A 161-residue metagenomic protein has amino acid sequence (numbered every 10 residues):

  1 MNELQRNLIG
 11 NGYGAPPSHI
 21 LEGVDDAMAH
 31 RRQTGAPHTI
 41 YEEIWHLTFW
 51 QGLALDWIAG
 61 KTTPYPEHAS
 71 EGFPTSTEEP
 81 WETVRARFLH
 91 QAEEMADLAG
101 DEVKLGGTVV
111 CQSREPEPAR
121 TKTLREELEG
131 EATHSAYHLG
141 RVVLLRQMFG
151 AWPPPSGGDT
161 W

Functional and structural regions predicted by a protein language model:
N2-Q5, E79: A ubiquitous short alpha-helical element
L4-L21, D26-E71, Q112-W161: Short, contiguous alpha-helical
T75-E115, T123-A136: Acidic/histidine-rich alpha-helical segments that form the ligand environment of transition-metal centers
